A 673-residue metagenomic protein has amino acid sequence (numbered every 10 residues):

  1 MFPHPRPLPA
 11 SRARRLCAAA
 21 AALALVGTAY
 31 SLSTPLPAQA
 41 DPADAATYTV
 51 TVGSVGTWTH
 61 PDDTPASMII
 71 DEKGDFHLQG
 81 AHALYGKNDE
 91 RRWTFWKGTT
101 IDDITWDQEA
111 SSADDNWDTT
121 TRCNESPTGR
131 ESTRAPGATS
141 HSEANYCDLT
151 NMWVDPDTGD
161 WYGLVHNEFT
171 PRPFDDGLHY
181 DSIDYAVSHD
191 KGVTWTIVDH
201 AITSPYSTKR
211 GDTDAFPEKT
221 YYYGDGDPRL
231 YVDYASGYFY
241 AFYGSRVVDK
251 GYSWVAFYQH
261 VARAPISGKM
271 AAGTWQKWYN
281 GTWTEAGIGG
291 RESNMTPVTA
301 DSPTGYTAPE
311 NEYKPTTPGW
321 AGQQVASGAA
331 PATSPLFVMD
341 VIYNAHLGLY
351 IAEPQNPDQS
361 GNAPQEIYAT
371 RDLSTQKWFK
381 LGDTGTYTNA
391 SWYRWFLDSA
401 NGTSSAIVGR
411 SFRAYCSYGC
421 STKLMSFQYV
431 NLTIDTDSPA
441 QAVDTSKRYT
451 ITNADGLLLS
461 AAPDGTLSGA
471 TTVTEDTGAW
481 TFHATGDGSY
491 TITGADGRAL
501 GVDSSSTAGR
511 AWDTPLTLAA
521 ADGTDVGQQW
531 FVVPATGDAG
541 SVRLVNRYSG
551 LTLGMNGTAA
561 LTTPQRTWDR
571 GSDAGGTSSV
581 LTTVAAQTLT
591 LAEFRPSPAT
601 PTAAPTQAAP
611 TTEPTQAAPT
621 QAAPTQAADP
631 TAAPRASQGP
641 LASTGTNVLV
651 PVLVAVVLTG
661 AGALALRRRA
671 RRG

Functional and structural regions predicted by a protein language model:
M1-R12: N-terminal secretory signal peptides that target proteins for export/translocation
V26-P37: C-terminal segment of classical bacterial N-terminal signal peptides
D41-N145, V154-W161, V165-D214, Y234-G237 (+3 more regions): Beta-rich carbohydrate-recognition and catalytic domains
T64-S67, Y146-W153, G226-L230, F337-D340 (+2 more regions): Beta-propeller and closely related beta-sheet repeat lectin domains
F396-A440, G575-S597: Blade-level signature of beta-propeller repeat domains, shared across WD40, Kelch, NHL, RCC1 and BNR/Asp-box propellers
P439-T600, A642, L649: Lectin-like carbohydrate-binding module/patch detector with strong preference for beta-trefoil
A617-A618, A622-V654: Extracellular Ser/Thr-rich, low-complexity/disordered mucin-like segments
T646-A670: A cross-kingdom C-terminal cell-surface attachment/processing module
